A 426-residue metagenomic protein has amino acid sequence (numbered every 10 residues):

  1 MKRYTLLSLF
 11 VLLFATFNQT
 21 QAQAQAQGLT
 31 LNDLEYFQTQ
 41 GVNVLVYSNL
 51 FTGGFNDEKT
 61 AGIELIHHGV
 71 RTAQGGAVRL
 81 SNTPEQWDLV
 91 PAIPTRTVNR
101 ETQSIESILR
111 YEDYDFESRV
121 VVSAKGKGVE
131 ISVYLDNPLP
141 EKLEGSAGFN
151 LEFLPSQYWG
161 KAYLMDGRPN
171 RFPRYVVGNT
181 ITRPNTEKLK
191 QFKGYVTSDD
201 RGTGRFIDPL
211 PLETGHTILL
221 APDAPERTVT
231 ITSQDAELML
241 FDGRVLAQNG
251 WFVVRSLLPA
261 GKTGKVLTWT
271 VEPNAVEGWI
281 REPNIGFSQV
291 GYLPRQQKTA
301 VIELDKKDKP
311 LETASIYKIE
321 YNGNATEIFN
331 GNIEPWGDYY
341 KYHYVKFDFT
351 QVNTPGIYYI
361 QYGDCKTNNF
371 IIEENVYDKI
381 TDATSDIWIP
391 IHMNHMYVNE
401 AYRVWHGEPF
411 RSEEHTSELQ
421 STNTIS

Functional and structural regions predicted by a protein language model:
S8-T16: Bacterial N-terminal signal peptides
A24-N82, N179-D208: Beta-strand-rich N-terminal accessory domains
G28-E35, Y134-P225: Polysaccharide-binding surfaces and accessory modules of carbohydrate-active proteins
R79-P138: Extended, loop-rich substrate-binding clefts of extracytoplasmic carbohydrate-active enzymes
Q157-L164, G278-K298, T367-G407: Low-complexity, Pro/Ser/Thr- and charge-rich linker/hinge segments at domain boundaries
T203-W279: Beta-strand-rich recognition/accessory modules
N284-T313, Y317-N375: Ligand-binding face of N-terminal immunoglobulin V-set domains in extracellular IgSF glycoproteins
H415-I425: Single conserved hydrophobic/aromatic residue that forms the stacking wall/gate of nucleotide- or nucleobase-binding
